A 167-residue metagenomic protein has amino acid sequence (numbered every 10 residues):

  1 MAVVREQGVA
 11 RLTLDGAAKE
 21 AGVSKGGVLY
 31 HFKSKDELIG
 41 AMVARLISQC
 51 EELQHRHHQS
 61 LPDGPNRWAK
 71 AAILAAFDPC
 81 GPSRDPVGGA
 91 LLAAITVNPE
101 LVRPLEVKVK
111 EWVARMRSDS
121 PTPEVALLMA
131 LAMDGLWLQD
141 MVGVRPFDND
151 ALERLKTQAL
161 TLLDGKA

Functional and structural regions predicted by a protein language model:
V3, Q49, L53, R115: Short alpha-helical functional segments enriched in proximate histidine and acidic residues
V3-E37: Helix-turn-helix
I39-L46: Alpha-helical DNA-contacting segments of helix-turn-helix folds
S48-G89: Hydrophobic alpha-helical connector segments
H55, I73, L92-A93, V113-R117: Amphipathic alpha-helical segments within well-ordered protein domains
A72-A76, G88-A93, M129-L136: Short alpha-helical scaffolding segments that buttress acidic/His motifs in well-ordered protein cores
A76-P79, R84-L105, V109: Helix-turn-helix/homeodomain-like alpha-helical modules used for DNA recognition and transcription-factor dimerization
P99-E106, V113-A167: Hydrophobic/aromatic-rich alpha-helical bundle segments in the mid-to-C-terminal region
